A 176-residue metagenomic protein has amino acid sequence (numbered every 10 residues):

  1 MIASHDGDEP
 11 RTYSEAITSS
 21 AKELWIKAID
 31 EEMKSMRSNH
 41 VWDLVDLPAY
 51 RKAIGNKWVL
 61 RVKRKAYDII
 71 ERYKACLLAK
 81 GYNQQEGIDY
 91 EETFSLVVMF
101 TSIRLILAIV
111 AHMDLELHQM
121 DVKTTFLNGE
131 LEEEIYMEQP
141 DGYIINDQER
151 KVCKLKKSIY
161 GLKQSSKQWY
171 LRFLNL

Functional and structural regions predicted by a protein language model:
M1-L176: Long, low-complexity, charge-biased intrinsically disordered regions
